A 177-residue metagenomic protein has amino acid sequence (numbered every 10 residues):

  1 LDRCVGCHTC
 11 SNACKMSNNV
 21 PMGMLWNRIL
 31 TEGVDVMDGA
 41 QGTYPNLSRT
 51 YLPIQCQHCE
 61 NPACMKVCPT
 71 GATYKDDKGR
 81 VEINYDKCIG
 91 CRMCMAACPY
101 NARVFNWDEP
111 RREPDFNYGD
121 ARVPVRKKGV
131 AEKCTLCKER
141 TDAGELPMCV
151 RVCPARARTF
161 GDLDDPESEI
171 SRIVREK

Functional and structural regions predicted by a protein language model:
L1-K177: Non-ligating segments of multi-cofactor redox enzymes
